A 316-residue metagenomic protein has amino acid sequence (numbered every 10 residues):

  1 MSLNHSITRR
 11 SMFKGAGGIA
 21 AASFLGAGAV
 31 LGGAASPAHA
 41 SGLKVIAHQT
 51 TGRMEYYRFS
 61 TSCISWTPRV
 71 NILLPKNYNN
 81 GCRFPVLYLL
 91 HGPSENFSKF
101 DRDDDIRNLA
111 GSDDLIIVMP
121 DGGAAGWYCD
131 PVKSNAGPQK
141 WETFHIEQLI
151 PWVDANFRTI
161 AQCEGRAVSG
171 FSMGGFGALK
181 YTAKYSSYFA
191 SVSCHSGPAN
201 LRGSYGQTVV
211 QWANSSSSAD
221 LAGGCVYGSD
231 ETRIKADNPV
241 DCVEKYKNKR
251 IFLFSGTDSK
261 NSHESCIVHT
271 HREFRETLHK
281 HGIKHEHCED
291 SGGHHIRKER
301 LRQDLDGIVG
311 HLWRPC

Functional and structural regions predicted by a protein language model:
S2-H5, S11-F24, A38-C316: Non-catalytic cap/lid and distal C-terminal segments of serine-dependent acyl enzymes
L25-S36: C-terminal segment of classical bacterial N-terminal signal peptides
